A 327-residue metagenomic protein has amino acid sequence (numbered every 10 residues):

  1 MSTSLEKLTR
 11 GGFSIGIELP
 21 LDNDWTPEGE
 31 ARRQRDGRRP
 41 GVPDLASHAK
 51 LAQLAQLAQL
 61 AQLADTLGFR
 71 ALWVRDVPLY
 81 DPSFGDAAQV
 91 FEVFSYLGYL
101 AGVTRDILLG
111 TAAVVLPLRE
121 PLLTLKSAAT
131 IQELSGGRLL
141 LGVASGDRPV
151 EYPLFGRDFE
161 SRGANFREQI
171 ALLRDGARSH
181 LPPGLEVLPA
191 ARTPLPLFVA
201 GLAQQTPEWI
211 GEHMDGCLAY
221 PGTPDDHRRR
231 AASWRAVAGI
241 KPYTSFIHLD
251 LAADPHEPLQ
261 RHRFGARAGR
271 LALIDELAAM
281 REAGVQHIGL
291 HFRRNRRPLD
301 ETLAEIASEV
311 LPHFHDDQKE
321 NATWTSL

Functional and structural regions predicted by a protein language model:
M1-V103, R293-R296, E305, E309 (+1 more regions): N-terminal beta1-alpha1-beta2 module of alpha/beta enzyme domains
S2-F13, T26, Y80, F84-D86 (+4 more regions): Internal, glycine-rich beta/alpha segment that forms the wall or movable "lid" of small-molecule/cofactor binding
F13-L19, L72-V74, L109-T111, L139-V143 (+4 more regions): Hydrophobic faces of well-ordered beta-strands that scaffold small-molecule active sites in alpha/beta enzyme cores
L19-L45, V114-L122, P194-L202, E257-L271: Active-site mouth loops of central-metabolism enzymes
P20-D22, V77, V114-L116, A144-R148 (+4 more regions): Active-site beta-loop-alpha junctions enriched in small/polar residues
P40-A64, S127-A128, V199-W209, A268-M280: Short, acidic/polar
A64-F69, G136, M214-D215, V285: A structural motif
F84-L109, R167-G176, W234-H248, L303-A322: Alpha-helix-loop-beta-strand connector modules within alpha/beta enzyme cores
